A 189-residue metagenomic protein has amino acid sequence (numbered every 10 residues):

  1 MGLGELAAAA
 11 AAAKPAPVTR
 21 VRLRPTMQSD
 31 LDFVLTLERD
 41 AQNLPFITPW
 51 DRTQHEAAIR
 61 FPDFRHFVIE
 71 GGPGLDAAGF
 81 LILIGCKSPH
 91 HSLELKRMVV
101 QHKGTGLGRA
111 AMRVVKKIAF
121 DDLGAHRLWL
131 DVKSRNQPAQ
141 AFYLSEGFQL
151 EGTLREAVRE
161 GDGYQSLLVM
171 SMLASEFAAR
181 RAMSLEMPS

Functional and structural regions predicted by a protein language model:
G2-A16, E156, G163-S189: Terminal substrate-recognition subdomain of acyl/acetyltransferases
P25-S29, L35-K103, R109-M112, K117-L123 (+2 more regions): Acetyl-CoA-dependent GNAT
S88, L154-E156: Short, Lys/Arg-rich nucleic-acid/phosphate-binding segment
D121-D131: Conserved GNAT acetyl-CoA-binding A-motif
L130-Q140, A157-G161: Conserved beta-strand-loop-alpha-helix junction that forms the acyl-donor binding cleft
Y143, F148, M170: Conserved active-site tyrosine of GNAT-family acetyltransferases
